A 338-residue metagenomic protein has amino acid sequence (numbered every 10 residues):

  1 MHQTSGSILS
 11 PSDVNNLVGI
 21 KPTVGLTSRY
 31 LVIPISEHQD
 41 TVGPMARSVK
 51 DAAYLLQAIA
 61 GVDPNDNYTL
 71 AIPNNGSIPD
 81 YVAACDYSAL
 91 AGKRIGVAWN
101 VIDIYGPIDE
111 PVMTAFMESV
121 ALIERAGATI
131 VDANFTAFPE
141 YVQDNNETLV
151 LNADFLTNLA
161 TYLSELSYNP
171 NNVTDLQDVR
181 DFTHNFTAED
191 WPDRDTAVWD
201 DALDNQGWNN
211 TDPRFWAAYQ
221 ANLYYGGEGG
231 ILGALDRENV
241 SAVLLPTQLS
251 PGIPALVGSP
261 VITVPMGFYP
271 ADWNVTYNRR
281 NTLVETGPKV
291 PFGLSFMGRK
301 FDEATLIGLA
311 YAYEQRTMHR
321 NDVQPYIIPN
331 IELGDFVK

Functional and structural regions predicted by a protein language model:
H2-W99, M117, A121-L122, T161-Y168 (+1 more regions): Structural helix-boundary/capping segments
V42-M45, S88, I102-M113, V131 (+4 more regions): Hydrophobic alpha-helical scaffolding
A89-N100, V150-G226, W273-L294: Short helix-loop capping/hinge segments that flank enzyme active sites or metal/cofactor-binding pockets
I108-T136, N158-N169, Q220-R237: Acyltransferase
F135-L149, E332-G334: Acidic helix-start/capping segments at beta-turn-to-alpha-helix junctions
A255-G258: Alpha-helix C-terminal capping segments
